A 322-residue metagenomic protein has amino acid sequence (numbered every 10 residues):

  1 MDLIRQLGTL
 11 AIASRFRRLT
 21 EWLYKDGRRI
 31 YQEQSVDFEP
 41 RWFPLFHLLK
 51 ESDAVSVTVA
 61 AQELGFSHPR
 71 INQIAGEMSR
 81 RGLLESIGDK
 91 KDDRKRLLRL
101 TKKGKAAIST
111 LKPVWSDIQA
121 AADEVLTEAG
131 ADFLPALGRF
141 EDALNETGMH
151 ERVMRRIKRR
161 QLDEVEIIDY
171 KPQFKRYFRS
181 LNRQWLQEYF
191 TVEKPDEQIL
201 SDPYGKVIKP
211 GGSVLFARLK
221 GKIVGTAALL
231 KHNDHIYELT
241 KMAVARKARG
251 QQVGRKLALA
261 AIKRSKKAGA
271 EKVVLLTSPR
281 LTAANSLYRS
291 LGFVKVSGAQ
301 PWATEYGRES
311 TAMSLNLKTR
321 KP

Functional and structural regions predicted by a protein language model:
M1-D37, L162-R179, Q187-E188: N-terminal leader segment of winged-helix/HTH proteins
K25-R70, Y204-A217, K231, A245 (+2 more regions): N-terminal helix-turn-helix DNA-binding core of bacterial DNA-binding proteins
E51, D163-T240, A245-K247, A258-A260 (+3 more regions): Acetyl-CoA-dependent GNAT
V57, A75-G76, N285: Short, hydrophobic-biased segments on the C-terminal half of alpha helices that form "recognition helices"
S67, A107, L219-G225, A283: Glycine-rich acetyl-CoA-binding "A-motif" of GNAT/NAT acetyltransferases
G76-L134, L229, G250-Q251, K256 (+3 more regions): Charged, amphipathic alpha-helical coiled-coil/dimerization segments
T110-D163, M313-K318: Terminal interaction helix/tail motif
E164, Y170, E271-P322: C-terminal "cap" of GNAT-fold acetyltransferases
